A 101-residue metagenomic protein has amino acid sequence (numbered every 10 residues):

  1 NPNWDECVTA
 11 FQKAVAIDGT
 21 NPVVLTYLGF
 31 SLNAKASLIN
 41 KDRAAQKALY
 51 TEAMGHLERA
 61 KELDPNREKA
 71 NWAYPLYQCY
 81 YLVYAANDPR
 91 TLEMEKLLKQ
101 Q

Functional and structural regions predicted by a protein language model:
N1, G29, A34-A44, Y81-P89: Short coil/turn linking the two alpha-helices of tandem helical-hairpin repeats
K13-A14, A60: Canonical positions in the second alpha-helix
G19-T20, P65-R67: Short coil turns that delineate tetratricopeptide repeat
V24, K69-W72: TPR alpha-solenoid repeat register
